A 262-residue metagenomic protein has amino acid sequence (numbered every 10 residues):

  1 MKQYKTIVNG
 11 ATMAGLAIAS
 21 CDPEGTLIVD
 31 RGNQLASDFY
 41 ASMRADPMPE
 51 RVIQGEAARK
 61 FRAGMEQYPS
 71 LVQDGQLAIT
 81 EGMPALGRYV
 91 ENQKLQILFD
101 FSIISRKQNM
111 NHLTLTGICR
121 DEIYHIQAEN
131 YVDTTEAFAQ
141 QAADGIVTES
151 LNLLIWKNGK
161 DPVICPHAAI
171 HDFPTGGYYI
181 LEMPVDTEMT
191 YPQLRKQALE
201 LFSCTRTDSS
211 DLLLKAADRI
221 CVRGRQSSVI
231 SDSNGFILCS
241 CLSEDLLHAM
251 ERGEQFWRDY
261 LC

Functional and structural regions predicted by a protein language model:
K2-I28, G32: N-terminal Rossmann-like FAD-binding beta1-loop-alpha1 element of flavoenzymes
K2-Y4, P23-G25, Q93-L95, Y124 (+2 more regions): Loop/turn elements at helix/coil->beta-strand transitions in domains of secreted/extracellular proteins
N9-T12, D30-G32, D100-S102, I118 (+2 more regions): Fold-independent oxyanion-binding glycine-rich loops and adjacent beta-strand/coil segments at enzyme active sites
G25, D30-S105, Q140-D144: Conserved N-terminal/central alpha/beta ligand/cofactor-binding core
E50, Q54, A58, G75-M83 (+2 more regions): Generic structural signal for well-ordered, non-membrane alpha-helical segments in soluble metabolic enzymes
Q73-A78, C204-R223, C262: Short glycine-rich, low-complexity/disordered patches
S102-A216: Predominantly flavin-linked oxidoreductase catalytic cores and closely associated redox partners
V222-C262: C-terminal catalytic lobe of FAD-dependent flavoproteins
